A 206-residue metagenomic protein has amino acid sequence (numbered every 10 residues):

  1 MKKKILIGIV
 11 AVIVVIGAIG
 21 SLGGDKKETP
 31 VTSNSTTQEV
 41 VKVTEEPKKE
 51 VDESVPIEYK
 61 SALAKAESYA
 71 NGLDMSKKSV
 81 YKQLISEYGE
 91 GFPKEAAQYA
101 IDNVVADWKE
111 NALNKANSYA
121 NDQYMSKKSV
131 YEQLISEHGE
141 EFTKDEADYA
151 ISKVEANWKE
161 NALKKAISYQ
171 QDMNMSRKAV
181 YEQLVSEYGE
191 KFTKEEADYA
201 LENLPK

Functional and structural regions predicted by a protein language model:
M1-A11: N-terminal Sec-pathway targeting helices
K2-K3, I19, N34: Polar helix-capping/helix-linker motif
K4-L6, T29, T44, S79 (+1 more regions): Residue-level detector of intrinsically disordered/flexible regions characterized by low predicted structural confidence
G8, G17, Q170: Functionally constrained cores in energy, signaling, and assembly domains
V15-L22: Hydrophobic alpha-helical membrane-insertion segments, chiefly the h-region of N-terminal signal peptides
G24-A64: N-terminal, intrinsically disordered, polar/charged segments of Gram-positive cell-envelope systems that serve as
P47-K206: Interaction-mediating elements
